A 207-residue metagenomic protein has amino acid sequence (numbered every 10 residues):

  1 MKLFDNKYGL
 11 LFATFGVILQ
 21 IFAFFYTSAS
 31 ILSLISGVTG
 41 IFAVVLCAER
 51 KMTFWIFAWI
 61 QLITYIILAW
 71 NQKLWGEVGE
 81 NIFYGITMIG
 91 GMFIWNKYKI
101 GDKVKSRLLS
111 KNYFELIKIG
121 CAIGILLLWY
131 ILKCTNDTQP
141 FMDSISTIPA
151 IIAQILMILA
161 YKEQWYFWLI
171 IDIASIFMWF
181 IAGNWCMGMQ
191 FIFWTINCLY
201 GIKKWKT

Functional and structural regions predicted by a protein language model:
M1-A13, S110-I117: N-terminal membrane topogenic signal
K7-Q20, S36, G120-I123: Alpha-helical transmembrane segments
Q20-I31, A48-R50, N71: Short, hydrophobic transmembrane alpha-helix segments
Y26-S28, I67-E77, L132-Q139, F180-C186: Helix-coil boundary and interhelical linker segments in multi-pass alpha-helical membrane proteins
V45-F57, I155-F167: Membrane-helix interface "capping/anchor" motifs
C47-F93: Hydrophobic/aromatic-rich structural module bridging two neighboring secondary-structure elements via a short loop
E80-T147: Membrane-proximal helix-loop-helix units in multi-pass membrane proteins
M157-T207: C-terminal transmembrane-bundle signature of multipass membrane proteins, characterized by strong activation on
